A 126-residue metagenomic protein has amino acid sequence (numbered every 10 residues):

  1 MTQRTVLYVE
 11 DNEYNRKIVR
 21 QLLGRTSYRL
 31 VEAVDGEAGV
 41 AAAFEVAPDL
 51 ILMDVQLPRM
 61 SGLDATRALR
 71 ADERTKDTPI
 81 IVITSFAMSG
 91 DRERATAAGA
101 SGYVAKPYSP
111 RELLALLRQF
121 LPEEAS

Functional and structural regions predicted by a protein language model:
E10: Conserved acidic carboxylate
K17-R25: Charged docking surfaces used in two-component/phosphorelay signaling
S27-V34, A42: Short hydrophobic/Thr-rich beta-strand motif most characteristic of the beta2 strand and flanking loop of CheY-like
D54, T84: Active-site residues of response regulator receiver
P58, K76, M88, P107: The feature encodes the CheY-like receiver
S101: Short, glycine/charged-rich "phosphate-handling" switch motifs in NTP-dependent and phosphotransfer domains
Y108-L117: C-terminal output helix
